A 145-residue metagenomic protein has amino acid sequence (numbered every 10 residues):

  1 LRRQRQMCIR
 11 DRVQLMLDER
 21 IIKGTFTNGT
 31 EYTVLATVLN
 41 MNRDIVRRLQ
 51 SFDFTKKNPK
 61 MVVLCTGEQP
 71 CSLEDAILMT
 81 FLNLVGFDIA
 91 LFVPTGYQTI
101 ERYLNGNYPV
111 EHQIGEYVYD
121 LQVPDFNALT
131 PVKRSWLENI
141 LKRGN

Functional and structural regions predicted by a protein language model:
L1-I9: Single conserved hydrophobic/aromatic residue that forms the stacking wall/gate of nucleotide- or nucleobase-binding
R10-F54: Conserved nucleotide-sugar donor-binding subdomain of glycosyltransferases
V34-F52, P59-G86, A90-Y103, N107-E111: Active-site and donor-binding regions of nucleotide-sugar-utilizing enzymes
N105-A128: Acidic, Ser/Thr-rich peripheral helices and adjacent loops at domain boundaries
E116-Y117, R134, K142: Charge-dense, extended regions
L129-S135: Short linear motifs in low-complexity, proline-biased tails and propeptides
E138: A conserved mid-domain beta-alpha-beta active-site/ligand-binding segment of alpha/beta enzyme cores
